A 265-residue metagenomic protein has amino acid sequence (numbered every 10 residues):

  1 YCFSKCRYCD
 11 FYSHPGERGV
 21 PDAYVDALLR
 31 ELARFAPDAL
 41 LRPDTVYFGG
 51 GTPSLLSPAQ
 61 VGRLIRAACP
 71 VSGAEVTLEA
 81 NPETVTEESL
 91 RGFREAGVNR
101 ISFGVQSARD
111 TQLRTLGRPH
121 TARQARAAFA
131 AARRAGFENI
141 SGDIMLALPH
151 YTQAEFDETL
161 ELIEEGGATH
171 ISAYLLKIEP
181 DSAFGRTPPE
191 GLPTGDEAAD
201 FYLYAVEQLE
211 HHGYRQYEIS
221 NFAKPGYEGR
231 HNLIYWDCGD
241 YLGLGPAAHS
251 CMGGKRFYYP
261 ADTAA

Functional and structural regions predicted by a protein language model:
Y1-S13: Local cysteine-cluster metal-coordination motifs and their immediate loop/turn environment, predominantly Fe-S cluster
H14-P37, R42-A265: C-terminal scaffold of the Radical SAM
